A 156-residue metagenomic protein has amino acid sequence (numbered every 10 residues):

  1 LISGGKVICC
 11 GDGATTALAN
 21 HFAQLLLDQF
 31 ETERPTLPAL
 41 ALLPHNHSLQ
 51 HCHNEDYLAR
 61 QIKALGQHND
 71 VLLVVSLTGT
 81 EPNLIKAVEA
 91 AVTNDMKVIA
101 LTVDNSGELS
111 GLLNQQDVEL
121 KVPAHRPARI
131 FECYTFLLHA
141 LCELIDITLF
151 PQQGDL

Functional and structural regions predicted by a protein language model:
L1-G66: Glycine-rich, small/polar surface segments that engage phosphate groups of diverse ligands
V7-I8, D95-V98: Hydrophobic beta-strand scaffold residues
D12, P44, L77, V103-D104: Cofactor-binding loop segments of dinucleotide-utilizing enzymes, especially the Rossmann-like FAD- and NAD(P)+-binding
T15-H21, T80-A87: Short glycine/serine/threonine-rich phosphate/pyrophosphate-binding segments that cradle anionic phosphate groups
P35-L40, K97-S106: A short glycine-rich beta-strand->turn/loop micro-motif centered on a GG-aromatic cluster
V71-E81: Short, glycine-rich nucleotide/cofactor-binding loops
V88-D95: Surface-exposed amphipathic alpha-helices with a cationic face
T102-G154: Short alpha-helices
